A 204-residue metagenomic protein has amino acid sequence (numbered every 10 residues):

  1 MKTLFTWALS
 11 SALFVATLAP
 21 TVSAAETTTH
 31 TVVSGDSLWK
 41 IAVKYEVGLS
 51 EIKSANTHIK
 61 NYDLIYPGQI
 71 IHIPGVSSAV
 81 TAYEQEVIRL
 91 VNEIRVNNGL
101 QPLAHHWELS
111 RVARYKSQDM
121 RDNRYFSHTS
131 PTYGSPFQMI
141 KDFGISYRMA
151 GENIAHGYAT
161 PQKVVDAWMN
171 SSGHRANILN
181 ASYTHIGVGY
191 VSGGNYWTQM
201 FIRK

Functional and structural regions predicted by a protein language model:
K2-A12: Sec-dependent N-terminal signal peptides
F14-V33: Sec-dependent signal peptide cleavage junction
T28-T31, K40, K44, G48-A79: Extracellular LysM carbohydrate-binding repeats and other cell-envelope/extracellular binding modules
Y62, N98-V112, R124-T132, G151 (+1 more regions): Surface-exposed patches in mature extracellular/periplasmic domains of secreted proteins
V80-R121: A short alpha-helix/helix-coil micro-patch that ends at or immediately precedes a cysteine
V112-A159: Short, surface-exposed glycine/acidic/tryptophan-bearing loops
E152-K204: Disulfide-stabilized extracellular recognition modules
